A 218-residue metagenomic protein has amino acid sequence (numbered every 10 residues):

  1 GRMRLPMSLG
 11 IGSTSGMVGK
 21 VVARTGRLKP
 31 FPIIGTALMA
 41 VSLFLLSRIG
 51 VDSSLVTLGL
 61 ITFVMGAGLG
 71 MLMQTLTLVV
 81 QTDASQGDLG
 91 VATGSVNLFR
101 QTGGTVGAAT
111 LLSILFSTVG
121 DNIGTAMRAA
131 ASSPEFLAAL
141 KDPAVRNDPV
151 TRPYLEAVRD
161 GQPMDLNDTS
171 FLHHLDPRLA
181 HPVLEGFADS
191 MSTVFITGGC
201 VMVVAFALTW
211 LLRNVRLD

Functional and structural regions predicted by a protein language model:
G1-V91, G107, G199-C200: Transmembrane core module of solute transporters
A23-R24, R48-L55, F116-T125, R213-D218: Transmembrane helix-loop junctions in multipass membrane proteins, especially transporters and channels
R24, L78, D142-D218: Transmembrane-helix exit segments and adjacent C-terminal regions of multi-pass membrane proteins
L28-K29, L111, M191: Active-site lining segments that contact anionic ligands and/or coordinate catalytic metals
G35, S53, T93, V119 (+4 more regions): Solvent-exposed, flexible loop/coil residues
S42, R100-G103, V204-A205: A short hydrophobic/aromatic micro-motif that marks alpha-helical segments and, especially, helix-coil
L58-D148, W210: Small-residue-rich alpha-helical segments with characteristic i,i+4
